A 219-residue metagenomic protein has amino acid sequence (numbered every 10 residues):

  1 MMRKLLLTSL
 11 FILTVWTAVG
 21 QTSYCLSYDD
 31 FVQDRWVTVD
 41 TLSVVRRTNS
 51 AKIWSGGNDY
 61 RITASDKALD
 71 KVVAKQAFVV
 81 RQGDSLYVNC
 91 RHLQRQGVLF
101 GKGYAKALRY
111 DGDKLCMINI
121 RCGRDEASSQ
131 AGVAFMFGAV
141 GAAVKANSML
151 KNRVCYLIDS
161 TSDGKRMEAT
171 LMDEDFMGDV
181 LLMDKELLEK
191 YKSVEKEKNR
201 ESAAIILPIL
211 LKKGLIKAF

Functional and structural regions predicted by a protein language model:
M1-C25: Bacterial Sec-dependent N-terminal signal peptides
S9-T17, D30, R35, R46 (+1 more regions): Generic low-complexity, intrinsically disordered sequence content enriched in small uncharged/hydrophobic residues
L13, Q33, A51, I205-I206 (+1 more regions): Intrinsically disordered regions, especially transient/low-confidence alpha-helical propensity segments and coil-helix
S23-L187: Aromatic-patch recognition
V180-F219: C-terminal partner/receptor-binding element of secreted or periplasmic proteins
